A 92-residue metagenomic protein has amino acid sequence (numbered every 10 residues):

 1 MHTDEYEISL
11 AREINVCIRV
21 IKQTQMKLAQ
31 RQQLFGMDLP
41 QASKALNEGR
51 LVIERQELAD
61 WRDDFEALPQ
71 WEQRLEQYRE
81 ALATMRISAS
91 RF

Functional and structural regions predicted by a protein language model:
M1-E13, L46-G49: Short, charge-rich amphipathic alpha-helices with coiled-coil/heptad character
Y6, A42, Y78-A81: Generic structural signal of hydrophobic/aromatic residues within well-ordered alpha-helices of folded domains
L10, I14-T24, L28-R31, W61-D64 (+2 more regions): Amphipathic alpha-helical coiled-coil segments
I18, K22, R50, A83-R86: Generic secondary-structure transition motif, activating predominantly at the C-termini of alpha-helices
A29-R55: Short E/K-rich amphipathic alpha-helical oligomerization segments
Q70-F92: Long amphipathic alpha-helical coiled-coil segments
